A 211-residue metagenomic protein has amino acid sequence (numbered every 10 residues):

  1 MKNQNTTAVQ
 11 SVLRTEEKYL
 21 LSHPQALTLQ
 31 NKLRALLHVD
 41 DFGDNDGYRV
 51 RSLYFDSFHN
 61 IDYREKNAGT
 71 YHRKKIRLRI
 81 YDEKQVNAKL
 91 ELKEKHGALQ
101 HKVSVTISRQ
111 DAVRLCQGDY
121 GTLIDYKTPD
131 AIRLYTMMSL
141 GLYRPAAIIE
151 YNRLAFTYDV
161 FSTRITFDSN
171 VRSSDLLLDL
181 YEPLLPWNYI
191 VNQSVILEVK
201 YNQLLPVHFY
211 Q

Functional and structural regions predicted by a protein language model:
M1-Q211: Phosphate-end processing signature that detects enzymes handling 5′-triphosphorylated RNA and polyphosphate
